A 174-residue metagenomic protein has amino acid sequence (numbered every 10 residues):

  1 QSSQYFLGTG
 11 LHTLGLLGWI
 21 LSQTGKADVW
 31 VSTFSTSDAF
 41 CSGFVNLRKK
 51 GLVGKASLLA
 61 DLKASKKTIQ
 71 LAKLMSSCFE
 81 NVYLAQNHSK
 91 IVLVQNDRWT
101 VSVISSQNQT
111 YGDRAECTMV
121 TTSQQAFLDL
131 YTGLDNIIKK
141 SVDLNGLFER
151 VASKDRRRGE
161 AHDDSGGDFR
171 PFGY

Functional and structural regions predicted by a protein language model:
Q1-Y174: PLD/PLD-like phosphodiesterase catalytic module centered on the HKD motif
